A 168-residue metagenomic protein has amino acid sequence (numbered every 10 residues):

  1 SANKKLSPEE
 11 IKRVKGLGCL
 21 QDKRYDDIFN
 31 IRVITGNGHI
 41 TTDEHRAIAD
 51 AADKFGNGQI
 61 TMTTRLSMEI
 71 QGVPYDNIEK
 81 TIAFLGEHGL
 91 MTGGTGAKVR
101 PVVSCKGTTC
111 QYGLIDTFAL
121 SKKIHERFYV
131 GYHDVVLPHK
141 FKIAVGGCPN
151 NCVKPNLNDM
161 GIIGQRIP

Functional and structural regions predicted by a protein language model:
S1-D26: Intrinsically disordered, low-complexity polar/charged tails and linkers
K5-L6, F29-P168: Small-residue-enriched alpha-helical segments and adjacent helix-cap loops that form tight helix-helix packing
